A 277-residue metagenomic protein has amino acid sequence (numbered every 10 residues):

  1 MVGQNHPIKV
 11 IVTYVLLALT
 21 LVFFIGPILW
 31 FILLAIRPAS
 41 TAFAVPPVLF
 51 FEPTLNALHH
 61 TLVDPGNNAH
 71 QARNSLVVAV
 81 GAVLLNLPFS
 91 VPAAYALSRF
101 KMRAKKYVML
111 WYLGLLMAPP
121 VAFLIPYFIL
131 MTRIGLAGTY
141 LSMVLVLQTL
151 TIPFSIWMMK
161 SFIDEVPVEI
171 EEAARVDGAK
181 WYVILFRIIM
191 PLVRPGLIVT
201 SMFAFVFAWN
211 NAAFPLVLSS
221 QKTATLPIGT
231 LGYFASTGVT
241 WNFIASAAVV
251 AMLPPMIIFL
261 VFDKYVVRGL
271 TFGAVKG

Functional and structural regions predicted by a protein language model:
G3-Q4, K9-G277: A structural signal for multi-pass alpha-helical bundles of membrane permease subunits that mediate small-molecule
